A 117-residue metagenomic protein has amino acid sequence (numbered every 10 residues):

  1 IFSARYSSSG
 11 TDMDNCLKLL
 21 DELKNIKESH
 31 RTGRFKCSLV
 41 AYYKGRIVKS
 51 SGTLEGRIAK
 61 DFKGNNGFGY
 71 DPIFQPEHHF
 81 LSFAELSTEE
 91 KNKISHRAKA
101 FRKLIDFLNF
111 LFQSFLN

Functional and structural regions predicted by a protein language model:
I1-N117: Anionic-ligand binding patches
